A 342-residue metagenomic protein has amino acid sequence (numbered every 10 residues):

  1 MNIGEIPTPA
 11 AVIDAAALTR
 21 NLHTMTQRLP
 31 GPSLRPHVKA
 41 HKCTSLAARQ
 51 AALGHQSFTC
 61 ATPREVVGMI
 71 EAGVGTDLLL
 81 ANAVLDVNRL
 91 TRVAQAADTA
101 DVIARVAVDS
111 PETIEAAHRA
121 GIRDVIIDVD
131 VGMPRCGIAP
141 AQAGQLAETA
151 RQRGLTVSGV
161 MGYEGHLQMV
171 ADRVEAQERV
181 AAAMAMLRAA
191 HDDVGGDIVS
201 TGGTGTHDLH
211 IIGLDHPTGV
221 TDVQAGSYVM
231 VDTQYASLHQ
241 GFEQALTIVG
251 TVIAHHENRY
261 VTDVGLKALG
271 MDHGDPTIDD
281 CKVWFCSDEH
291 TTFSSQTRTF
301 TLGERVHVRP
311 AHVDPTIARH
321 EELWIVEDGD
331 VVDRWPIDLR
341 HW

Functional and structural regions predicted by a protein language model:
M1-I13: Generic N-terminal amphipathic, Lys/Arg-enriched alpha-helix
L18, K39, M69, I127 (+5 more regions): Conserved, mostly hydrophobic/aromatic
N21-P30, P36, D77-L85, A150 (+1 more regions): Alpha-helix-loop-beta-strand connector modules within alpha/beta enzyme cores
L34-M169: Active-site-proximal beta-alpha core segment in soluble small-molecule metabolic enzymes
S57, T76-D77, D124, G159 (+5 more regions): Residues at the N-termini of beta-strands
I122-D124, D130-Q240: Active-site loop/helix belt of alpha/beta enzymes
T206-D280: Active-site loop ensemble at the mouth of alpha/beta enzyme cores that anchors a bound cofactor
H255-W342: C-terminal accessory subdomain/extension
